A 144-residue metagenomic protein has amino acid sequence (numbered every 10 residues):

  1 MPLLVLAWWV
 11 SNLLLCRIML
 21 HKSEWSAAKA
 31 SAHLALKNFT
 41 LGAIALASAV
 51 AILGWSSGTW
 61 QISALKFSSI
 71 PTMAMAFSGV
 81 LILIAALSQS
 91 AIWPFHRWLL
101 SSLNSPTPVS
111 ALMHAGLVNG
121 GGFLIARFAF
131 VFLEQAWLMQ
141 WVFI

Functional and structural regions predicted by a protein language model:
M1-I144: ...captures the hydrophobic TM-helix bundle architecture rather than a specific catalytic motif, and can also fire on
